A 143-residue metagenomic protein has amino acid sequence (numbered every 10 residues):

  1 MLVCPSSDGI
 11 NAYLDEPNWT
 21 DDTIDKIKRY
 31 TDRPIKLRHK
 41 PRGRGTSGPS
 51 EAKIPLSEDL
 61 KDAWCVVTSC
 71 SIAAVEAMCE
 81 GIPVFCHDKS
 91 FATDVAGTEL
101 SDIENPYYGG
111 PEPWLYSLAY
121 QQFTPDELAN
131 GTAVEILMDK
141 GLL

Functional and structural regions predicted by a protein language model:
M1, R33-I35, V84, Y116-S117 (+1 more regions): Hydrophobic anchor at the start of a short beta-strand that flanks the dinucleotide cofactor-binding loop
L2-T46: Conserved catalytic-core segment of nucleotide-activated headgroup transferases in glycan assembly
I27, K36-L37, S47, V67 (+3 more regions): Structured N-terminal alpha/beta-domain signature that marks small ligand/cofactor-binding or signaling modules
R33, R38-V84: Donor nucleotide-activated moiety binding/catalytic core segment of transferases that use nucleotide-activated donors
I54-P55, K89-T93: Short, acidic/turn-prone active-site loops that include or flank metal/cofactor- and phosphate-binding residues
A74-E76, A92-V95: Short gly/pro/ser/thr-enriched loop/turn and capping motifs at secondary-structure boundaries
D94-L143: Leloir-type glycosyltransferase catalytic cores
